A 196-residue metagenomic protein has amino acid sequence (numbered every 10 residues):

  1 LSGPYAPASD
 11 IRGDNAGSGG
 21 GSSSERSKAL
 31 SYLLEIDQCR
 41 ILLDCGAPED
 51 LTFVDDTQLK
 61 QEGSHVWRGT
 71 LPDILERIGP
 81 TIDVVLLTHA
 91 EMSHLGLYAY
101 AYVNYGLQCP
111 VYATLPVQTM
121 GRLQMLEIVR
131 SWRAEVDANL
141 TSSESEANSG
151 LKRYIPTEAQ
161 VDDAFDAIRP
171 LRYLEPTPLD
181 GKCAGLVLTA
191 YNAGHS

Functional and structural regions predicted by a protein language model:
L1-P4, I11-G13, G17-G21, I41-D44 (+1 more regions): Active-site-proximal beta-strand elements of phosphoester/diester hydrolases
P4-D10, S24-S27, E35-C109, A113-T119 (+1 more regions): Pre-active-site segment of Zn-dependent metallo-hydrolases
G21, Y32-I36, E175-S196: Catalytic core of the metallo-beta-lactamase
D166-E175: Short acidic-hydrophobic, aromatic-tinged amphipathic segments that line or gate anion-handling sites
